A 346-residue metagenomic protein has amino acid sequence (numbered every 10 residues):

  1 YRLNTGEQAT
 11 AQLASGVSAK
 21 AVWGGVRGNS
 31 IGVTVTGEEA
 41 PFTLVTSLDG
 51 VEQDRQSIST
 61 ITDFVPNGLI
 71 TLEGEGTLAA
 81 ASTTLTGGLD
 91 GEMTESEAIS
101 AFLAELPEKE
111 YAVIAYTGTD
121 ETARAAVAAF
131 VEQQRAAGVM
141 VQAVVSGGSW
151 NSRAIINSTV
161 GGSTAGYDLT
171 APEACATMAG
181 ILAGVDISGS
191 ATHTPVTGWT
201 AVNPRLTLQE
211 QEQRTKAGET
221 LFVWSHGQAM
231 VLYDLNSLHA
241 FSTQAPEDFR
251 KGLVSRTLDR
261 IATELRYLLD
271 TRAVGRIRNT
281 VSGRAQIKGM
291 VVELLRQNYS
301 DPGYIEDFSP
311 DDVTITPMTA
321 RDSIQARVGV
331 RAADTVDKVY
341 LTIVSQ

Functional and structural regions predicted by a protein language model:
Y1-R278, S282, I287, L294-N298 (+2 more regions): A glycine- and small-residue-enriched flexible loop/hinge signal that marks low-structured segments
Q286, M290, S323-I324: Short alpha-helical interface elements
T314-Q346: C-terminal edge-of-domain segments
